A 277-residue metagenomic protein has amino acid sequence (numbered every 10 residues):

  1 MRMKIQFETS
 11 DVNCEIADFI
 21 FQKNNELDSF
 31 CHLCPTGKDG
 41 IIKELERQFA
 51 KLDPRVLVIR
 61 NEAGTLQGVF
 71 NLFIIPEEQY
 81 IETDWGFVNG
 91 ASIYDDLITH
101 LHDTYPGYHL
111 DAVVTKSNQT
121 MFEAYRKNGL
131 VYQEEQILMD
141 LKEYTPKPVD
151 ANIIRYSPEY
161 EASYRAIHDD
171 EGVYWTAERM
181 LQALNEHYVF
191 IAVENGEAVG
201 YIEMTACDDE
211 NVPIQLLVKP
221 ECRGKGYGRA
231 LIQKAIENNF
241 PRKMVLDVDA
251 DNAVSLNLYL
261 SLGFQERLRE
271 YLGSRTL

Functional and structural regions predicted by a protein language model:
M1-G40, Q136, P146-Y174: Short amphipathic alpha-helix that is part of the acyltransferase structural core
C31-D96, I202-I214, K219-P220: Conserved donor-binding loop and adjoining core beta-sheet/short helix segment in diverse acyl/aminoacyl transferases
H32-V56, D169-A198: Active-site rim helix/loop that mediates acceptor-substrate recognition in acyltransferases
V88, D111-F122, V245-L256, L272-L277: Conserved beta-strand-loop-alpha-helix junction that forms the acyl-donor binding cleft
S92-H100, E221-C222, G226-K234: Conserved acetyl-CoA pyrophosphate-binding loop and the N-cap/start of the following alpha-helix in GNAT-like
Y94-T145: Hydrophobic alpha-helical segments and helix pairs
K116-E134, R229, D251-L268: Conserved active-site alpha-helix within GNAT-family acetyltransferase domains
V131-E143, D247, Q265-L277: Conserved catalytic-core motifs of GNAT/GCN5-like acyltransferases
